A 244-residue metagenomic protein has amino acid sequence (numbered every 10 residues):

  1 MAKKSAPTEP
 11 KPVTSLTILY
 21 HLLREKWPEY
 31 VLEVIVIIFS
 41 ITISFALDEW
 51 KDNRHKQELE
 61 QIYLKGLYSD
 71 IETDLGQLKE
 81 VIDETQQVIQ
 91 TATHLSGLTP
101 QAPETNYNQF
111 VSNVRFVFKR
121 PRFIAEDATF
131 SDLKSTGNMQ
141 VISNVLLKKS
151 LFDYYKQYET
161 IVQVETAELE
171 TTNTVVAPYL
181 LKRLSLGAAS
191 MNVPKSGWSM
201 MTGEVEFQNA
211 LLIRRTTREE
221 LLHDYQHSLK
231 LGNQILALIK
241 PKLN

Functional and structural regions predicted by a protein language model:
M1-P28, A46-N244: Long, hydrophobic alpha-helical segments that serve as membrane-spanning/inserting helices
E33-A46: Hydrophobic membrane-insertion alpha-helices, especially the h-region of bacterial N-terminal signal peptides
